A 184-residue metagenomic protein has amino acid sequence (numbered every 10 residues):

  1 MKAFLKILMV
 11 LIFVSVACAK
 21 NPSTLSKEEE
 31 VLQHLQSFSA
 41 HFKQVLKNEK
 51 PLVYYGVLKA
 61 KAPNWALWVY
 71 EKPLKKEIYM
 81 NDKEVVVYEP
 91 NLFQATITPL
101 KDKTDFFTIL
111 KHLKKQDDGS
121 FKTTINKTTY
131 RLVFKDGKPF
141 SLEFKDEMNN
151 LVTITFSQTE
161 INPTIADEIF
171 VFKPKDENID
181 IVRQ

Functional and structural regions predicted by a protein language model:
K2-V10: Sec-dependent signal peptide recognition, specifically the positively charged N-region followed immediately by
V10-K20: Hydrophobic h-region of N-terminal signal peptides that target proteins for export in Gram-negative bacteria
K20-K27: Cleaved targeting-peptide boundary
P22, D117-G119, I125-T129, F134-Q184: Non-transmembrane domains of secretory- and envelope-associated proteins
L32-P51, K59: A short, Trp-centered hydrophobic/proline-enriched beta-strand micro-motif
Q36-H41, A62-L67, Q116-K122, D136-E143: Short, hydrophobic/aromatic-rich segments at coil-to-beta transitions
V53-D105: An acidic-aromatic
P90-K127: Flexible, surface-exposed loop/linker segments and immediately adjacent secondary-structure boundaries
